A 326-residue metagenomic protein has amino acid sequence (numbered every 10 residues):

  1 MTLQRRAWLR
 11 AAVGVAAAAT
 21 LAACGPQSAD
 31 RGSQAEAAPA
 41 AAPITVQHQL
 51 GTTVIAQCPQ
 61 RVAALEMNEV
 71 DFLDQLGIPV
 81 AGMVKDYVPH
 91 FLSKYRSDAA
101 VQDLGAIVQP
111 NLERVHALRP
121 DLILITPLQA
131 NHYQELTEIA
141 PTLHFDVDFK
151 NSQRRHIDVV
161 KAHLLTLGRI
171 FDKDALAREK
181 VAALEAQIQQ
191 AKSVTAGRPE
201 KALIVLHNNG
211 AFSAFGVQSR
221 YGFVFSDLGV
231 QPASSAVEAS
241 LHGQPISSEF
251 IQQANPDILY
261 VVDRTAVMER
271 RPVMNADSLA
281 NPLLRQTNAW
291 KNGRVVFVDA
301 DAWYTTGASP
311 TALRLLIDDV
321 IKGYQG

Functional and structural regions predicted by a protein language model:
T2-A16, T20-N68, D174-I204, A266-A276 (+3 more regions): Bacterial Sec-exported substrate-binding components of ABC uptake systems
H48-L50, L104-L112, E238-S247: Short helix-initiation/N-cap motifs at beta->coil->alpha
T52, H132, E138-N208, R294 (+1 more regions): Extracytoplasmic substrate-binding proteins
R61, M67-R114: A short, structured surface patch at a secondary-structure boundary
V88-H90, G216-G243: Alpha-helical, coiled-coil/dimerization segments enriched in small aliphatic residues
R119-I125, N255-L259: Proline-aspartate-enriched helix->loop->beta-strand connector
H207-A214, F223, L241-M268: Ligand-binding pocket segment of bilobal, Venus flytrap-like solute-binding proteins
D257-G326: Structured C-terminal subdomain patch of bacterial secreted/periplasmic proteins
